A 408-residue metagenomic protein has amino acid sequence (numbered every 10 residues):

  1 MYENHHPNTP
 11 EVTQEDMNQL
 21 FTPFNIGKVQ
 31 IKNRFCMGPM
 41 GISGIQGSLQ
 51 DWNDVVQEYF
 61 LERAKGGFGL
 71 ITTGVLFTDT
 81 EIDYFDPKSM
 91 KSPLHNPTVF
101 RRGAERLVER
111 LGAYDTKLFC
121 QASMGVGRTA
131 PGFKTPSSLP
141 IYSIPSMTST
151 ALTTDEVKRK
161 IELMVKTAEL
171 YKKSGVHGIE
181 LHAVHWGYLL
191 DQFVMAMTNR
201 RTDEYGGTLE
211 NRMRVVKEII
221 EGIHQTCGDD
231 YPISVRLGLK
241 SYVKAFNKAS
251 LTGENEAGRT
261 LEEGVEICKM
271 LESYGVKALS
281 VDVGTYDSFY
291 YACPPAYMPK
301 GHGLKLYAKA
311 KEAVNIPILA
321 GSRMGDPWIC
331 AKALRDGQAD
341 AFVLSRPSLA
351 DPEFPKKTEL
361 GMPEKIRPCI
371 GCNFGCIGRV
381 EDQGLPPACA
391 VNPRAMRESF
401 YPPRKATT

Functional and structural regions predicted by a protein language model:
M1-T408: Flavin-dependent oxidoreductase catalytic cores
